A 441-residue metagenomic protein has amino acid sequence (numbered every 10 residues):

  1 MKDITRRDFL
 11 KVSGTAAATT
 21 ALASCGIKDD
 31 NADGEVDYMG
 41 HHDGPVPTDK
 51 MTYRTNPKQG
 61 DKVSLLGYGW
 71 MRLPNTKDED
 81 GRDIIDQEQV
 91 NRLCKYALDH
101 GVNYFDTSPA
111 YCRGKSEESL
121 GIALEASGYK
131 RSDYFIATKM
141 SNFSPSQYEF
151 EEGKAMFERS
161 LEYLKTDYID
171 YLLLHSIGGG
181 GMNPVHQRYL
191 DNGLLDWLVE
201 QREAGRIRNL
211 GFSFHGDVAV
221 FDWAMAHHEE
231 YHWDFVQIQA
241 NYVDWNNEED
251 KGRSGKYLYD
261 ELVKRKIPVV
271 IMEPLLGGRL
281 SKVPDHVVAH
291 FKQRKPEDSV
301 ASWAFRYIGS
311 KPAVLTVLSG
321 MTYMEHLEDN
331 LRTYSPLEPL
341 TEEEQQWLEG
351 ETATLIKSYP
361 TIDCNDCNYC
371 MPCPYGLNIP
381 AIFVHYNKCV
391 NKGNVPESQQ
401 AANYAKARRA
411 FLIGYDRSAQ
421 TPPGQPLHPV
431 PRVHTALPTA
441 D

Functional and structural regions predicted by a protein language model:
K2-Y134, W197, E203: N-terminal binding-site loop/beta-alpha segment at the start of enzyme catalytic domains that lines or forms
A17, I27-G34, G44-V46, H232 (+1 more regions): Structured C-terminal cap/extension of enzyme domains
N56, Y68, F105, L120 (+8 more regions): Conserved, mostly hydrophobic/aromatic
Y68, T107, T138, Y171-L174 (+3 more regions): Conserved beta-strand positions
R72-Q87, M140-E151, H290, R294: Active-site mouth loops of central-metabolism enzymes
K77, S146-V270, L275, H286-V287 (+2 more regions): Glycine/proline-rich, positively charged, aromatic-decorated active-site loop/lid region on the catalytic face
Y104-Y111, R208-S213, T316-L318: Short catalytic-loop micro-motif centered on adjacent basic/acidic residues
S127-Y148, H175-G178: Structural motif corresponding to the early beta-alpha repeats
